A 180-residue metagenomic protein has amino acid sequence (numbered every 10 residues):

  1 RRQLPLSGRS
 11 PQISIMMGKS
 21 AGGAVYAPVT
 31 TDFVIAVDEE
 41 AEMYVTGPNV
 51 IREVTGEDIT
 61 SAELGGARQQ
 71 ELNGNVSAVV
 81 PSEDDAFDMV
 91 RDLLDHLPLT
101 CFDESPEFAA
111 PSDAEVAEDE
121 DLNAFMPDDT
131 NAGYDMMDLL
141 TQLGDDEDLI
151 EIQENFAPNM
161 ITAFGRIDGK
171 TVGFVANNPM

Functional and structural regions predicted by a protein language model:
R1-F102: Conserved catalytic cores of soluble enzyme domains, especially glycine-rich substrate-binding beta-alpha loops
R1-R2, A36, E42-V45, M126-A132 (+1 more regions): Generic detector of short, locally flexible boundary/turn motifs and exposed helical patches
P5-G8, E115, I167: A generic structural signal for short, non-catalytic loop/turn and secondary-structure boundary residues
S10-I13, G23, L97-E104, D129 (+2 more regions): Short secondary-structure junctions and interdomain/linker hinges
M17-K19, F33, S61-A62, F108 (+3 more regions): Short secondary-structure boundary micro-motifs
G47-P48, A67-G74, A114-N123, G173-A176: Short acidic (Asp/Glu) and glycine-rich catalytic loops that position anionic groups and cofactors
A78, S82-L140: Terminal amphipathic helices with adjacent charged low-complexity linkers/tails
N131-M180: Non-catalytic terminal/interface segments that mediate subunit docking, oligomerization, and allosteric communication
